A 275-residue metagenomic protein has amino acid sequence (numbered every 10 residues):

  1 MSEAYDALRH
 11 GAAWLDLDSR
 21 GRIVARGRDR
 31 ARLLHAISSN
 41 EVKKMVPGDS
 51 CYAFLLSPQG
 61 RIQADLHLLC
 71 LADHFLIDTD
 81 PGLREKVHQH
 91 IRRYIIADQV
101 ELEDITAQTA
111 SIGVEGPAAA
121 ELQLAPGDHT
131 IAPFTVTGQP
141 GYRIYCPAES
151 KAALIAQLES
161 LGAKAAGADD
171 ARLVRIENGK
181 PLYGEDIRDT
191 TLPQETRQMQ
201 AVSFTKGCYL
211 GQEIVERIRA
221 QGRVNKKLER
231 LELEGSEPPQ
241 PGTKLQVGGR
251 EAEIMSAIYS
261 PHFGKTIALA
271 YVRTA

Functional and structural regions predicted by a protein language model:
M1-D65, L69: Acidic, proline/glycine-enriched N-terminal capping motif
E3-H10, A53-D65, I95-D98, L124-A132 (+1 more regions): Short amphipathic beta-strand starts and helix->beta connectors
A13-L15, R22, A64-P181: Acidic, low-complexity central loop/insert segments
L15-I37, E103-A119, R223-E234: Short glycine-/aliphatic-rich beta-strand segments at the starts of folded cytosolic domains
G27, I77, V114-G116, I144 (+4 more regions): Residue-level signal for inorganic ion chemistry
G48-D49, L122, G127, G179 (+4 more regions): Glycine-centered loop/turn motifs
L66, T196-V202, Y209-Q212, E216-A275: Glycine-rich, small/acidic residue-mixed loop/short-helix segments
Y145-E232: Anionic-ligand-binding alpha/beta catalytic cores of soluble enzymes and soluble regulatory domains that recognize
